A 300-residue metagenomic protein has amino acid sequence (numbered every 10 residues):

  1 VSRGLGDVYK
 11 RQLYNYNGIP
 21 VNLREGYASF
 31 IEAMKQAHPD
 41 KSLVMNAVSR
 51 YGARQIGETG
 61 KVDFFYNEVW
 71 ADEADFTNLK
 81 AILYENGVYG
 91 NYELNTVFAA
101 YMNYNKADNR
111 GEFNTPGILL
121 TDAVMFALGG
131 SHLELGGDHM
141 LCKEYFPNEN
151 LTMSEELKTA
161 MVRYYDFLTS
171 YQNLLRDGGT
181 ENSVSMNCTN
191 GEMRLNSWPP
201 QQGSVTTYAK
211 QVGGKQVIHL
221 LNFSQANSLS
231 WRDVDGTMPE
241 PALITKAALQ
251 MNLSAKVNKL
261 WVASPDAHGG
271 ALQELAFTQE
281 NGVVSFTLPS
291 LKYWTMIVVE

Functional and structural regions predicted by a protein language model:
V1-Y9: Single conserved hydrophobic/aromatic residue that forms the stacking wall/gate of nucleotide- or nucleobase-binding
R11-R24, F65-E73, Y101-E112: The substrate-binding groove and active-site-proximal loops of carbohydrate-active enzymes, especially glycoside
Y27-P39, N86-G90: Surface-exposed amphipathic alpha-helices with a cationic face
A33, S42-Y84, A107-F113, L120-A123: Substrate-binding cleft/loops of secretory-pathway carbohydrate-active enzymes
Y92-G179, S224: Aromatic/acidic polysaccharide-binding cleft in carbohydrate-active enzymes
M193-A255, T295: Carbohydrate-binding surface patches
K259-V284: Solvent-exposed beta-strand/loop surfaces of large extracellular or lumenal domains
E280-E300: C-terminal beta-strand-rich structural cap/linker in extracellular carbohydrate-active enzymes
